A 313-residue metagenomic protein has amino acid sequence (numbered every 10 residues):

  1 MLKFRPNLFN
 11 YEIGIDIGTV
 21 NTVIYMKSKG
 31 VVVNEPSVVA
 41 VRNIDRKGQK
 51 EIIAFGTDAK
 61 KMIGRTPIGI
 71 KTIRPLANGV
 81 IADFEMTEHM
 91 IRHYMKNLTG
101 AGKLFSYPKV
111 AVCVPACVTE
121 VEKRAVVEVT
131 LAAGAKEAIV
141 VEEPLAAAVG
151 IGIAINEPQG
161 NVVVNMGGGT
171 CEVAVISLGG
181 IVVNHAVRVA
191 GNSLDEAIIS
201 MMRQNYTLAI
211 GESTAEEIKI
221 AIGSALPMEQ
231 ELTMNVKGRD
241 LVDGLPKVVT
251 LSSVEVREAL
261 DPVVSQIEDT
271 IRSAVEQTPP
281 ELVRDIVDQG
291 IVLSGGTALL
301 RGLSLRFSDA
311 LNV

Functional and structural regions predicted by a protein language model:
M1-M166, A174-I291, A298-V313: Nucleotide/phosphate-binding catalytic cleft detector across ATP-hydrolyzing and phosphate-transferring enzymes
C171: Acidic, divalent-metal-coordinating active-site segment for phosphoryl/phosphodiester hydrolysis, typified by short
